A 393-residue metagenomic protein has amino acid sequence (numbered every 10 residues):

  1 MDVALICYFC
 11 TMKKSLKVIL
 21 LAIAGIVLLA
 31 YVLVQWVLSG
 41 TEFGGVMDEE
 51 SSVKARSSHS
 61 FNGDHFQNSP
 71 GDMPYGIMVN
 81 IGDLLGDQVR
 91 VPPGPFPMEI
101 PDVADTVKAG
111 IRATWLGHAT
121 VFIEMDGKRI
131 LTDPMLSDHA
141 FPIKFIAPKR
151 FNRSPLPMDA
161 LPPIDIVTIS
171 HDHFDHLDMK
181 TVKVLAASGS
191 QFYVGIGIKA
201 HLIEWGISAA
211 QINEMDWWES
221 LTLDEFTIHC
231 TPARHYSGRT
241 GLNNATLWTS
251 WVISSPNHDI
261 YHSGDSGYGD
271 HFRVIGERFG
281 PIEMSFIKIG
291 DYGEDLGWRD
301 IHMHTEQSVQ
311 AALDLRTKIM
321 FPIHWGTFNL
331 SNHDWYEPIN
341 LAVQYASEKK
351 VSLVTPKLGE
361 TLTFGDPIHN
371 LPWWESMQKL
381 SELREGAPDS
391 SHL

Functional and structural regions predicted by a protein language model:
C7-Y8: Short, positively charged and aromatic/hydrophobic N-terminal segments
K13-K149, S154-P155, S254-H262, E283-G290 (+2 more regions): Metallo-beta-lactamase
K14-V18, I26, A30-G44, E49 (+8 more regions): Cap/insert and terminal regions of metallo-dependent hydrolase folds
Q88-K108, G195-H258, L341-E360, G365-I368: Metallo-beta-lactamase
R112-T114, A147-S154, H176, L242 (+2 more regions): Short gly/ser/thr-rich secondary-structure transition/capping motifs
T120-E124, T222-I282, R299, M303-Q307: Catalytic core of the metallo-beta-lactamase
L136-K144, P155-S220, T231-S237: Active-site HxH/HxHxD metal-binding segment of metal-dependent hydrolases
D178-S188, S331-N340, D366: Metal-dependent catalytic neighborhoods of phosphoester/phosphodiester hydrolases
